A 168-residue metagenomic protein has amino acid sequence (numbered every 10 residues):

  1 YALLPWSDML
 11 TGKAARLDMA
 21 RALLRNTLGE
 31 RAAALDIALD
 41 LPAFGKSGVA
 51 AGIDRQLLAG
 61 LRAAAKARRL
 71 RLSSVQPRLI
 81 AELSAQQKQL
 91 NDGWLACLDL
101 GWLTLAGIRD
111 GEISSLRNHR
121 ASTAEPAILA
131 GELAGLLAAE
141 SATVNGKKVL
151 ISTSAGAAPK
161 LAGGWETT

Functional and structural regions predicted by a protein language model:
Y1-T168: Hydrophobic/aromatic-enriched cytosolic interaction surfaces used to assemble or bind macromolecules
